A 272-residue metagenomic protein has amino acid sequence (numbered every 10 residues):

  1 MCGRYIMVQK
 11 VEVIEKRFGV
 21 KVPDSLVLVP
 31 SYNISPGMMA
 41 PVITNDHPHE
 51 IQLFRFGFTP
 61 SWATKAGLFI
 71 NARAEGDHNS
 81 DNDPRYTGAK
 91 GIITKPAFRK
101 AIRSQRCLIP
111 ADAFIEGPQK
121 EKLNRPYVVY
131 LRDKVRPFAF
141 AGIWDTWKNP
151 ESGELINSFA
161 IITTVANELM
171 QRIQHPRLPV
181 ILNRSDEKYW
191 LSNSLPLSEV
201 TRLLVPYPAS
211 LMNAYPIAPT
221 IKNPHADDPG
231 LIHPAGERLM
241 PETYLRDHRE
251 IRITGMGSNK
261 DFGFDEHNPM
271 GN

Functional and structural regions predicted by a protein language model:
M1-N272: Short linear sequence motif anchored by a di-proline
